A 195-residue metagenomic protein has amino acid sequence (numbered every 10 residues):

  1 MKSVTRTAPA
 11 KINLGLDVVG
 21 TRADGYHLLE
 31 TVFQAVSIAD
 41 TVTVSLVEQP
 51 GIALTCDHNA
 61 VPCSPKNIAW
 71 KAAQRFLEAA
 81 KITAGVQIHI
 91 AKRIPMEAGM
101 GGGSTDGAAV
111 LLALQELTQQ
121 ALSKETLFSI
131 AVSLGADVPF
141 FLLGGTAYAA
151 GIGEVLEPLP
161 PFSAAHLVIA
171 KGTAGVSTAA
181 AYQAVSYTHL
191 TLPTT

Functional and structural regions predicted by a protein language model:
M1-A98, E116-A121, E125, P161-F162 (+1 more regions): ATP-binding N-lobe of GHMP and related small-molecule kinases
D17, R22, H27, A69 (+4 more regions): Gly/Ser/Thr-rich beta-alpha loop segments that engage phosphate groups in nucleotides
G101, A109, K124: Active-site metal-coordination/substrate-binding segment of hydrolases, especially metallo-dependent peptidases
S104-L117: Short, small-residue alpha-helix embedded
Q120-V176: Alpha/beta catalytic cores of group-transfer enzymes, especially the acyltransferase/condensing modules of polyketide
T173-S186: A short core secondary-structure module
T188-T194: Conserved small/polar residues in nucleotide/adenosyl-binding loops
